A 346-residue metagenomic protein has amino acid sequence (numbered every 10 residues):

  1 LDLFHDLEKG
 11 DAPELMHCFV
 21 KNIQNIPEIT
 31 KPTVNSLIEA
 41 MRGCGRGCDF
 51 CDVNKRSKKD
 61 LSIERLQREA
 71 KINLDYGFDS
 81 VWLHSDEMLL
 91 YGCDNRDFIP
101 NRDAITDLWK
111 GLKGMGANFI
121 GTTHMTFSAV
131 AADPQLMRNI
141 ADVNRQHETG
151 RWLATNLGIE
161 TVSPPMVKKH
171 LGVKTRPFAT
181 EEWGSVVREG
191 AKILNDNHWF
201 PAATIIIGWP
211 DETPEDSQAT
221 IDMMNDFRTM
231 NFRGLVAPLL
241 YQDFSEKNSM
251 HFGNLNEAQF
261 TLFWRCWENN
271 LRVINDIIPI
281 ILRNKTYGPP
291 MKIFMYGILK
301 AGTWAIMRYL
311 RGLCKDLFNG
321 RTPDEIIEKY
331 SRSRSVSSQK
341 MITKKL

Functional and structural regions predicted by a protein language model:
L1-R65: Acidic, low-complexity intrinsically disordered segments
C44, L66, L157, M224: Conserved, mostly hydrophobic/aromatic
C44, R265, N269-L346: Radical SAM enzyme core and accessory elements
R46, W82-R96, E160-G172, I207-E215 (+2 more regions): Flexible glycine/acidic-rich beta-alpha junction loops that bind and position SAM and/or redox cofactors in anaerobic
L61, E182, E212-E215: Residue-level signal for the nucleotide or nucleotide-sugar donor/cofactor binding architecture
K71-P201, I207-W209: Conserved SAM/AdoMet-binding glycine-rich loop
I72-F78, W183-G184, D222-R233, Y241-D243: C-terminal, active-site-flanking charged/polar segments
L136-I140, P210-D226: Catalytic cores of alpha/beta
